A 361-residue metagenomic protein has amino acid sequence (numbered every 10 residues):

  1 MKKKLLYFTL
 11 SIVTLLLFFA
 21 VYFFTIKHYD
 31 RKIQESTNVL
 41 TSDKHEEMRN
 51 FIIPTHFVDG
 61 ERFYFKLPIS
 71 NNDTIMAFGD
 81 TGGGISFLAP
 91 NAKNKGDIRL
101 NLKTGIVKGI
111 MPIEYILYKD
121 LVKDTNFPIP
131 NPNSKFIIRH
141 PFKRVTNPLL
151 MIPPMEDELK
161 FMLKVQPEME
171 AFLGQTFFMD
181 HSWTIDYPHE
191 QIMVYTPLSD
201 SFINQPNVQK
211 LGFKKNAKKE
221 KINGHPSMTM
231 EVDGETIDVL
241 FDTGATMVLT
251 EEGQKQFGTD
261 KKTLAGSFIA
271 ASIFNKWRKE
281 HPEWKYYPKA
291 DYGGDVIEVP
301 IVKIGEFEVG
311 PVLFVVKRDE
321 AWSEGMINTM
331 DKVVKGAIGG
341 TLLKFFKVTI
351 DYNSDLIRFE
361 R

Functional and structural regions predicted by a protein language model:
K2-R361: Pepsin/retropepsin-fold aspartyl endopeptidases
